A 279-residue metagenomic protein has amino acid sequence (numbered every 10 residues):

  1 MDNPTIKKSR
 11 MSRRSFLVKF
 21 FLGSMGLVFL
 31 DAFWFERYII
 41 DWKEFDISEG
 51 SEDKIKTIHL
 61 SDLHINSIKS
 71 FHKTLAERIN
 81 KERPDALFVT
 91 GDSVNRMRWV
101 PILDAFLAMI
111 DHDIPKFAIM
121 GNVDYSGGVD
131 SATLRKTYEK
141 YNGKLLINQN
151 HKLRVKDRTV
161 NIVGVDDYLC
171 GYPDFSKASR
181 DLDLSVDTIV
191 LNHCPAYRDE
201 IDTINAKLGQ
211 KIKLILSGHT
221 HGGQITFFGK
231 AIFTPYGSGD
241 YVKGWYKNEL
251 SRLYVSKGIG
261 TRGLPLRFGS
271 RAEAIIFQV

Functional and structural regions predicted by a protein language model:
D2-S24, V28: N-terminal secretory signal peptides and thylakoid transit peptides that target proteins across membranes
V28-I58, N66, S70, E77 (+1 more regions): C-terminal segment of N-terminal export signals and the immediately downstream linker at the start of the mature
D46-E49, A105-L182, E249: Extended active-site neighborhood of metal-dependent phosphoesterases/phosphodiesterases
K54-H64, T159-D167, I189-H193, R252-K257: Active-site-proximal beta-strand elements of phosphoester/diester hydrolases
K56-K136, Y141-K144: Membrane-embedded segments
L60-S61, L87-G91, K116-N122, L146-N148 (+3 more regions): Active-site neighborhood of phospho(di)ester-bond hydrolases with catalytic His/Asp-centered motifs
C170-L184, L191-G209: Active-site-proximal loop/helix segments of hydrolase catalytic cores
P195-I275: Conserved beta-sheet core of the metallophosphoesterase superfamily
